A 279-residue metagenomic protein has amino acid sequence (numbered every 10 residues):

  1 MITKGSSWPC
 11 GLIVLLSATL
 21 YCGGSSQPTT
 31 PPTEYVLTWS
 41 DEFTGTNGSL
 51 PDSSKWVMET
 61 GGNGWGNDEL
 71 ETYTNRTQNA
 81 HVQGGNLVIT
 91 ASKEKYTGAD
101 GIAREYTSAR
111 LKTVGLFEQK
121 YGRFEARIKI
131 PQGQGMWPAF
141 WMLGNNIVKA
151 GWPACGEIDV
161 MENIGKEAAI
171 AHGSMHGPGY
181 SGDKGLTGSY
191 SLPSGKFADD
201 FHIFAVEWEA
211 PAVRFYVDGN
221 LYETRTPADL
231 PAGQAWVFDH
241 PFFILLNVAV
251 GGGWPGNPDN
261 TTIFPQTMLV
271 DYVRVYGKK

Functional and structural regions predicted by a protein language model:
M1-G11: Bacterial N-terminal signal peptides that target proteins for export
I2-T3, L16, A80: Disordered, low-complexity tails and leader-like regions
C10-T19: Bacterial N-terminal signal peptides
Y21-G23: Sequence contexts marking disulfide-bonded cysteines in secreted/extracellular proteins
S26-K279: GH16 jelly-roll
